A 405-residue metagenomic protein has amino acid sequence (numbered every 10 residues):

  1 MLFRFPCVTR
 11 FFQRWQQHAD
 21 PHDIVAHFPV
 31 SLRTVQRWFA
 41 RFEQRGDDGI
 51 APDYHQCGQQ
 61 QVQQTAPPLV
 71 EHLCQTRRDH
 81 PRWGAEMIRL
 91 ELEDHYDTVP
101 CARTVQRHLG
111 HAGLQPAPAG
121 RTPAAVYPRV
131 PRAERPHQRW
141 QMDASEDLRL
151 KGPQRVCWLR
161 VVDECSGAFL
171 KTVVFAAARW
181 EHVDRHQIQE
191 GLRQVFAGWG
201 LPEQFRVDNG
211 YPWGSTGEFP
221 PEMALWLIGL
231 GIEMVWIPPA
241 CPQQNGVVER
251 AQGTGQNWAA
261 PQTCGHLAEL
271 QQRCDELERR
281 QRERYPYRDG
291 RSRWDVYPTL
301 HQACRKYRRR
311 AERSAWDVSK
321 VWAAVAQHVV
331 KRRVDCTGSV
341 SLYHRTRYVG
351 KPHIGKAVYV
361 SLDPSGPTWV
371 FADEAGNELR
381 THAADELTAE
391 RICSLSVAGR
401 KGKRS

Functional and structural regions predicted by a protein language model:
L2-A19, V70-D79: Short, amphipathic alpha-helical "recognition" segments used to contact nucleic acids or chromatin
D23-F28, I88: Short alpha-helical "recognition helix" segments of helix-turn-helix
R33, R37, R103: Key DNA-contact positions within bacterial/archaeal DNA-binding proteins
G49-M142, D147, T299-Q302: Basic, flexible linker segments flanking DNA-binding modules in nucleic acid-interacting mobile-element proteins
Q63, T98-V99, L109-A168, H182-Q194 (+3 more regions): Mobile-element integrase/transposase regions, centering on the N-terminal DNA-binding/Zn-coordinating module
D163-E164, F175-V183, E386-L387: A short acidic/small-residue loop/turn micro-motif
V173, T216, M223-A315, P364: Charged alpha-helix within mobile-element recombinases
R282-S405: C-terminal, beta-rich DNA-binding module of retroviral/retroelements integrases
